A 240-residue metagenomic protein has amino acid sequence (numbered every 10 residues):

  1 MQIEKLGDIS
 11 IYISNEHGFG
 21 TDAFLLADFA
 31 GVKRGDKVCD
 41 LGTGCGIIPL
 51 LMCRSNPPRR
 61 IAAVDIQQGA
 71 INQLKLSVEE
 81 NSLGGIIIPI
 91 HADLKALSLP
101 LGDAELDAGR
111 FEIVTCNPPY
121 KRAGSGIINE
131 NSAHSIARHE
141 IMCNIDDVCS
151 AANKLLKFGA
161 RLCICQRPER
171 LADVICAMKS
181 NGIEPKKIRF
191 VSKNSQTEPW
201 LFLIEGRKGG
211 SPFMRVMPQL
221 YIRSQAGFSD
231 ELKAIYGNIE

Functional and structural regions predicted by a protein language model:
M1-K33: Class I SAM-dependent transferase core
I9, D36, R59, G85-I87 (+2 more regions): A structural micro-motif
S10-Y12, E16-F19, M142-P199: Conserved Class I SAM-dependent methyltransferase catalytic core
D22, D28-I127: Conserved SAM/SAH cofactor-binding pocket of Class I
L26, N117, V148, G206: Residue-level signal for inorganic ion chemistry
P118-D147: Mobile active-site "lid"/loop adjacent to the S-adenosyl-L-methionine
Q196-E240: SAM/dcSAM-binding transferase cores
